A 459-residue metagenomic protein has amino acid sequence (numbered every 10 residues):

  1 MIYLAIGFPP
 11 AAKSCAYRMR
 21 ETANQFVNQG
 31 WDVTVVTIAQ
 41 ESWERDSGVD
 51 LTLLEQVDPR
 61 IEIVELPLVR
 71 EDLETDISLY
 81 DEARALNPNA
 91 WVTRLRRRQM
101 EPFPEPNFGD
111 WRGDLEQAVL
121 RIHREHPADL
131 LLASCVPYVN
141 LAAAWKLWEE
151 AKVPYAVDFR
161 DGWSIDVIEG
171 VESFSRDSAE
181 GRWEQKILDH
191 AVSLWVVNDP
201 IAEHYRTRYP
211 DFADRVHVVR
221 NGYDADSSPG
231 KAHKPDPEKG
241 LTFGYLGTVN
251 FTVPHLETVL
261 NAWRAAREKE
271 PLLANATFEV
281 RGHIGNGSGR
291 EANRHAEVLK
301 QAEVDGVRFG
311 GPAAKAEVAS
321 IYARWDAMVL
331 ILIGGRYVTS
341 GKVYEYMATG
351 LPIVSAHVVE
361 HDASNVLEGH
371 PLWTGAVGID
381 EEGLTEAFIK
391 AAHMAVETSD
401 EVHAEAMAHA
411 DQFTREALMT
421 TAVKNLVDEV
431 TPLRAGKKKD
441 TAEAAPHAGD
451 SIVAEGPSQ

Functional and structural regions predicted by a protein language model:
M1-E71, S193, E270, T420 (+3 more regions): N-terminal subdomain of nucleotide-sugar transferases
I2, P235-P254, L260-W263: Conserved donor-binding/catalytic core segment of Leloir-type glycosyltransferases
T37-D114, H123: A conserved catalytic-core segment of Leloir-type glycosyltransferases
P102, P106, L120, V139-A142 (+2 more regions): Membrane-proximal helix-turn-helix segments that form the acceptor-binding/catalytic region of lipid-linked
A151-A156, I165-K186, A225: Nucleotide-sugar donor phosphate/pyrophosphate-binding loop at the beta->alpha transition of glycosyltransferases
V192, V304, S320-Y337: Acidic donor-binding loop of glycosyltransferase active sites
P200, G222: Carbohydrate-associated surface elements
E270, N275, E279-I284, G289-E317: Nucleotide-activated donor-binding/catalytic signature segment of Leloir-type glycosyltransferases, i.e., the conserved
